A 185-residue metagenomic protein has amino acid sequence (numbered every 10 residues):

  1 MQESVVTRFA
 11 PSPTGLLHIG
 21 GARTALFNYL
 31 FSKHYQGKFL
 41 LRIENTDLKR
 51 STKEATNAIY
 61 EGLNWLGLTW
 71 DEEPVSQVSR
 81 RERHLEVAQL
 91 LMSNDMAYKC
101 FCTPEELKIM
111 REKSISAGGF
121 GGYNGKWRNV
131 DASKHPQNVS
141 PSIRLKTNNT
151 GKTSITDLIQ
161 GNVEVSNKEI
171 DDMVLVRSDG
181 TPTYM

Functional and structural regions predicted by a protein language model:
M1-S116: N-terminal Rossmann-like or analogous alpha/beta NTP/dinucleotide-binding catalytic cores that position adenine
N94, Y98-M185: Active-site cores that bind ATP or allylic diphosphates and position pyrophosphate for catalysis
